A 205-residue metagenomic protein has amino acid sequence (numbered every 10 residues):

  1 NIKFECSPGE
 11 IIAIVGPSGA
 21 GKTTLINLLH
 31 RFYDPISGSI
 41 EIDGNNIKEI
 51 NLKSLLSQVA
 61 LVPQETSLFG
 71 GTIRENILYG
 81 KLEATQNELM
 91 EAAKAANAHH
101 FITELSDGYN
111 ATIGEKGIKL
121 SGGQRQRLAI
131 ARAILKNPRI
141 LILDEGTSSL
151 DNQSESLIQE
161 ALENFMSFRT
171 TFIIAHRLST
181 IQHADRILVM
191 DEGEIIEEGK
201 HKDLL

Functional and structural regions predicted by a protein language model:
N1-L205: ABC-type nucleotide-binding domain
